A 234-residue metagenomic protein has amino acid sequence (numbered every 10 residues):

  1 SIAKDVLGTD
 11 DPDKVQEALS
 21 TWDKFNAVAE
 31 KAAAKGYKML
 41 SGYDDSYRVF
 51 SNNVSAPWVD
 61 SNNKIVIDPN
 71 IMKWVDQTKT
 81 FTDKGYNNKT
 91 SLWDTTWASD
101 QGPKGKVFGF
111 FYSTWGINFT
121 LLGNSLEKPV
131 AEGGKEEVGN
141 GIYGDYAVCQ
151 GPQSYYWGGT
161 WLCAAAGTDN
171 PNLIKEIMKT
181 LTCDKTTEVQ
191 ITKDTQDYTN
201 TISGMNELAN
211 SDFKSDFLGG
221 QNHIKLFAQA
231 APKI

Functional and structural regions predicted by a protein language model:
S1-I2, A29, K38, D145-S154 (+1 more regions): A structural signal for short loop-to-beta-strand junctions that line the ligand-binding cleft of periplasmic/secreted
S1-S46, V59-L92, A166-N172: Helix-loop-helix "hinge/cap" segment bordering the ligand-binding cleft or interdomain interface
K4, R48-S51, V59, N118-F119 (+1 more regions): Short, solvent-exposed loop/turn elements at domain surfaces
A33-K38, F110, T186-Q190: Secretory-pathway/luminal and periplasmic proteins that interact with or process carbohydrate-rich
S46, N52-V54, M72-E176: Extracytoplasmic/periplasmic substrate-binding proteins
T120-S125, P152-I234: C-terminal lobe and pocket-closing loops of periplasmic/extracytoplasmic Venus-flytrap solute-binding proteins
